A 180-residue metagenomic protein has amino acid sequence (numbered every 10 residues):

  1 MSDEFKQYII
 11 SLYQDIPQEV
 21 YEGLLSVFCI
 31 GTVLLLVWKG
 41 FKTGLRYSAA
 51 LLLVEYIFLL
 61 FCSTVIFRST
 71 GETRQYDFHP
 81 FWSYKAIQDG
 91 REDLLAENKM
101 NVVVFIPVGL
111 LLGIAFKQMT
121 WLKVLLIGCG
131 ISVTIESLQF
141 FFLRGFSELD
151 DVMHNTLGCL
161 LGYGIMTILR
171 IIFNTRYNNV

Functional and structural regions predicted by a protein language model:
M1-R144, L149, T167-V180: Bulky hydrophobic segments
